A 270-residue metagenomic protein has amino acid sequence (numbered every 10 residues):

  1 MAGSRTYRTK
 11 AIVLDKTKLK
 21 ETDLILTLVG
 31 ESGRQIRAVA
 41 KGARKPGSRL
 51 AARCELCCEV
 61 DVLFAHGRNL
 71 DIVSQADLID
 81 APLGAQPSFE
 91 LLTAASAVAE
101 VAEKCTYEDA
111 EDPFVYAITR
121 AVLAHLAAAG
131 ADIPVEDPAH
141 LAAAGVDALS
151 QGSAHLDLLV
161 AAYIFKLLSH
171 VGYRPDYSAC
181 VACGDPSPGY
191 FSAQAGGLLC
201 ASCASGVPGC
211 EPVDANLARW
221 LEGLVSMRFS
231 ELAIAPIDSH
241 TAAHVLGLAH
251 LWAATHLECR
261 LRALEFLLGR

Functional and structural regions predicted by a protein language model:
M1-R270: Non-catalytic alpha-helical scaffolds and adjoining flexible linkers that form interface surfaces for assembly
